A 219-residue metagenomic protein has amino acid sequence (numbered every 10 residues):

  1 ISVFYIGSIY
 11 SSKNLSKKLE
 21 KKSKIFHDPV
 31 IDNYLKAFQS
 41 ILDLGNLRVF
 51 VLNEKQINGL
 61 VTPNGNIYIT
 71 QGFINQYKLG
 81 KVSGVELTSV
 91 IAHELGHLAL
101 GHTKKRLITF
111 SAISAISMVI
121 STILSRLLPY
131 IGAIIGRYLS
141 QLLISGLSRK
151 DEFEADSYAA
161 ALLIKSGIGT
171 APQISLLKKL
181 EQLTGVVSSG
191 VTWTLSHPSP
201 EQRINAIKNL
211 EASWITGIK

Functional and structural regions predicted by a protein language model:
I1-P198, Q202, E211-I218: A Zn2+-metalloprotease active-site environment signal
N205: Cysteine-cluster motifs in flexible loop/terminal segments that predominantly coordinate metals
